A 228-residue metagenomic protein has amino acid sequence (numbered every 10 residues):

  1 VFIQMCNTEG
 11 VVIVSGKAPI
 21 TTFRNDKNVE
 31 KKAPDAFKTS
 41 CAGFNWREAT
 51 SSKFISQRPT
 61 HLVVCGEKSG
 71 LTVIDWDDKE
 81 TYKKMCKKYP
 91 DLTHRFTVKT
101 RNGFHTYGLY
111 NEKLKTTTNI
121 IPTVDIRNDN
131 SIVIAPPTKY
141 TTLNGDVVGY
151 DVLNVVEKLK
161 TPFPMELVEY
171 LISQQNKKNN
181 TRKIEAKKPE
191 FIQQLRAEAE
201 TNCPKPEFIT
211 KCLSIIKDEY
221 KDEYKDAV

Functional and structural regions predicted by a protein language model:
V1-E190: Conserved phosphate/metal-binding and DNA-contacting active-site motifs used in DNA phosphodiester-bond processing
Y110-E112, K139, Y170-V228: Modules that initiate DNA replication and primer synthesis
